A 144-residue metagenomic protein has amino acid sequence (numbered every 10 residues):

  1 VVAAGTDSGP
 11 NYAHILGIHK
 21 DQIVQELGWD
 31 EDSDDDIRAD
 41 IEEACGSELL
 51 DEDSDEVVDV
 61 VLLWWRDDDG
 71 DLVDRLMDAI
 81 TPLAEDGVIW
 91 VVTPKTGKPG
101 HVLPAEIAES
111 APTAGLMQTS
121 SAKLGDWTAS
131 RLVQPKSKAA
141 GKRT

Functional and structural regions predicted by a protein language model:
V1-T144: S-adenosyl-L-methionine-dependent methyltransferase catalytic core, i.e., the SAM/SAH-binding region
